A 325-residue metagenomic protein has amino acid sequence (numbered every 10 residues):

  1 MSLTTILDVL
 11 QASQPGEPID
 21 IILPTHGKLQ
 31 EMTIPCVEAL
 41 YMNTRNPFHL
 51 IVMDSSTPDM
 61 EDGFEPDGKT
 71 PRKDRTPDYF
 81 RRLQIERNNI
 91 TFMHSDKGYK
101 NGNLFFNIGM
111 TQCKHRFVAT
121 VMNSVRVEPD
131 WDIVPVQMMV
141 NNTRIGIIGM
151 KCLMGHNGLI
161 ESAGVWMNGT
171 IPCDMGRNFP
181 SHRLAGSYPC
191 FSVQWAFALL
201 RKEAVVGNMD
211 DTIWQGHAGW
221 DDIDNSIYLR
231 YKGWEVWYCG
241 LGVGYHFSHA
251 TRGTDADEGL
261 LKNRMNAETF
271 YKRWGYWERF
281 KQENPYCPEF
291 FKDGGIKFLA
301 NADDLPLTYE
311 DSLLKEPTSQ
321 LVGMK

Functional and structural regions predicted by a protein language model:
M1-A39: N-proximal low-complexity "stem/linker" segments adjacent to membrane-targeting elements
L29, D54-P77: A conserved acidic beta->alpha catalytic loop
E38-P47: Short, acidic, metal-binding catalytic loop of nucleotide-sugar glycosyltransferases
S95-C113: Glycine-rich, basic loop-to-helix element that forms the pyrophosphate-binding segment of sugar-nucleotide handling
R116-R126: Short beta-strand-to-loop acidic/aromatic patch adjacent to the donor-nucleotide binding site
R126-N168: Conserved donor NDP-sugar-binding/catalytic core segment of glycosyltransferases
R177-L200: A recurrent flexible, glycine/aromatic-enriched loop bordering the glycosyltransferase active site that acts as
F191-F197, V206-Y245: Donor nucleotide-sugar recognition loop
